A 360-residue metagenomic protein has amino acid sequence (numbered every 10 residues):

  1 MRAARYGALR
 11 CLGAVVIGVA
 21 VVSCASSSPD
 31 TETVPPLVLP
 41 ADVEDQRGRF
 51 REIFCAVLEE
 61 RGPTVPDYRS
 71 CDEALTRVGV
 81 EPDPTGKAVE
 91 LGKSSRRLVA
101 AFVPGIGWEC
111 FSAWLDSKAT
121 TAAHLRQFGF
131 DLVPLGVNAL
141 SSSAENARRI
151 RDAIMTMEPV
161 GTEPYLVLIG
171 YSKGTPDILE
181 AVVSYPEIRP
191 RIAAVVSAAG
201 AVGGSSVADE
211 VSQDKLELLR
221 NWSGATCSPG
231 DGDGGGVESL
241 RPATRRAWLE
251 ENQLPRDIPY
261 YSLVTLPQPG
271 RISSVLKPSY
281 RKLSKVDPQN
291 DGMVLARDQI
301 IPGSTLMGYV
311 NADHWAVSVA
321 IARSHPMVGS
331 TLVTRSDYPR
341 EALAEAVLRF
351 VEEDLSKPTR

Functional and structural regions predicted by a protein language model:
R2-L12: Bacterial N-terminal signal peptides that target proteins for export
C11-V21: Bacterial N-terminal signal peptides
C24-W114, H124, T359-R360: Flexible, membrane-associating and regulatory peripheral segments of lipid-active enzymes
L91-L166: Active-site catalytic motif of lipid deacylating hydrolases and related acyltransferases
A101, V133, V196, Y261-L263 (+1 more regions): Hydrophobic/aromatic beta-strand patches that form the interior of the parallel beta-sheet core in alpha/beta enzyme
V103-G107, Y171-S172, G200, T265: Glycine-rich His-Gly loop
R148-E250: Serine-dependent carboxylesterase/thioesterase catalytic core of lipase-like alpha/beta-hydrolase/SGNH enzymes
P255-R360: C-terminal catalytic-base region of ester-bond hydrolases, centering on the histidine of the charge-relay
